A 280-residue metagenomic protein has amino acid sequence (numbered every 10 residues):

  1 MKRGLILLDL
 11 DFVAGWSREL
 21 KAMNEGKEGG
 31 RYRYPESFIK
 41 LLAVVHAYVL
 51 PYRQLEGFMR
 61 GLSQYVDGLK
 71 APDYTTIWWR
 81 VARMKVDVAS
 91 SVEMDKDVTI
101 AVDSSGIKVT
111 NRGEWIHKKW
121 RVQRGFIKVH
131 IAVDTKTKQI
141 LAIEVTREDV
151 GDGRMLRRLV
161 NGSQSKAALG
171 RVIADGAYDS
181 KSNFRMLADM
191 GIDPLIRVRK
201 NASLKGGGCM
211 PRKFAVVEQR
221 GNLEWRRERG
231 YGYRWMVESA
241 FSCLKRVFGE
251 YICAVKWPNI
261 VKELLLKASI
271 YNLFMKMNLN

Functional and structural regions predicted by a protein language model:
M1-G29: Basic, low-complexity segments
A14, V145, G208-P211: Soluble, non-transmembrane catalytic domains of enzymes that act on hydrophobic metabolites at membranes
N24-L50, G57, K70-D193, R199-K200 (+3 more regions): Polybasic low-complexity intrinsically disordered regions
V44-A47, N222-N280: Basic, amphipathic alpha-helical segments enriched in Lys/Arg and hydrophobic/aromatic residues
P51-F58, P211-V217: Short, compositionally biased low-complexity segments
V66-G68, L273: Short arginine-rich
G176-R246: Helix-centered, glycine/charged polyanion-binding patches within enzymatic domains that contact phosphate-containing
